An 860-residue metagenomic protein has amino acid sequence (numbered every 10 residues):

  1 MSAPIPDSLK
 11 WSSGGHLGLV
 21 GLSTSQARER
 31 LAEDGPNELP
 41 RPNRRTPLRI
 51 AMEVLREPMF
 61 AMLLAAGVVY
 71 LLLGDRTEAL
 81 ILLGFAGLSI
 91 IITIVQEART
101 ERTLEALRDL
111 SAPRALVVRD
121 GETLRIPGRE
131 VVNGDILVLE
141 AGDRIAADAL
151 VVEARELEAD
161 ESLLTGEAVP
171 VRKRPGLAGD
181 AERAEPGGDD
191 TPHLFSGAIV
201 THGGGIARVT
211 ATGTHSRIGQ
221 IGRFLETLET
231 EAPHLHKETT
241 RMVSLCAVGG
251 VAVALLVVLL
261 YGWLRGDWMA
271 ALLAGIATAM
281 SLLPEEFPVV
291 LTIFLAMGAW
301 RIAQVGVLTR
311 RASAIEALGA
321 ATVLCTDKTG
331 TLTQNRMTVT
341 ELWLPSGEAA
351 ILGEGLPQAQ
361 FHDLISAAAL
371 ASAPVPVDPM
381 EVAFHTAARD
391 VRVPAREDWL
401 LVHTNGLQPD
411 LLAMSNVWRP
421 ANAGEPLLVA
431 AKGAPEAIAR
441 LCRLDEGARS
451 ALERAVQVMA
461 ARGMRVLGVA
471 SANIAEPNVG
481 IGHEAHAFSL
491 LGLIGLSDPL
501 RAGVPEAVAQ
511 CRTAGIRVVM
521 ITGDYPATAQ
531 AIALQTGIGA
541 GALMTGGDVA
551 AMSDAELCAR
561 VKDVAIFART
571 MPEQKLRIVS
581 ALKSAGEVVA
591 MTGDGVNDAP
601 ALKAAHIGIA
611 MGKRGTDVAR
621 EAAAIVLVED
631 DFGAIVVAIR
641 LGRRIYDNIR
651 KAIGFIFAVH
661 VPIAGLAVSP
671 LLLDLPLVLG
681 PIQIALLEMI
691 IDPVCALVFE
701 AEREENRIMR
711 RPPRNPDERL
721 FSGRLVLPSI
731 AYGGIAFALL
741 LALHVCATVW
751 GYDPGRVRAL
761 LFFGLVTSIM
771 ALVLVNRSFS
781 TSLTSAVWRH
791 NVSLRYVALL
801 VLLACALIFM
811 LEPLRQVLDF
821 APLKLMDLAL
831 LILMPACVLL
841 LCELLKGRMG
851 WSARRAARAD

Functional and structural regions predicted by a protein language model:
M1-T123, R129-V132, L137-I145, L150-T230 (+4 more regions): Non-lumenal N-terminal regulatory segments of integral membrane proteins
N37-V68, T123-L124, R183-H193, F224-A252 (+7 more regions): Soluble-to-membrane junctions at the N-terminal ends of transmembrane alpha-helices in multi-pass ion-transporting
A61-I81, L245-L283, A296, W300-G306 (+5 more regions): Helix-interface capping motifs at the ends of transmembrane segments in multi-pass membrane proteins
I81-A112, R119, E231-T326, I494 (+7 more regions): Hydrophobic alpha-helical transmembrane segments
A86, I92, E122, T210-G213 (+17 more regions): Conserved beta-strand/loop elements of the cytosolic catalytic core of P-type E1-E2 ATPases, chiefly in the P-domain
E158, G176, A181, Q334-G355 (+5 more regions): Basic, amphipathic juxtamembrane/active-site segments that coordinate anionic phosphate or diphosphate groups
H193-T201, A317-L490, L496, A509-Q510 (+5 more regions): Cytosolic catalytic regions of ATP/NTP-dependent phosphoryl-transfer enzymes
V257, L295, A299, P376 (+3 more regions): Membrane-embedded transport module
